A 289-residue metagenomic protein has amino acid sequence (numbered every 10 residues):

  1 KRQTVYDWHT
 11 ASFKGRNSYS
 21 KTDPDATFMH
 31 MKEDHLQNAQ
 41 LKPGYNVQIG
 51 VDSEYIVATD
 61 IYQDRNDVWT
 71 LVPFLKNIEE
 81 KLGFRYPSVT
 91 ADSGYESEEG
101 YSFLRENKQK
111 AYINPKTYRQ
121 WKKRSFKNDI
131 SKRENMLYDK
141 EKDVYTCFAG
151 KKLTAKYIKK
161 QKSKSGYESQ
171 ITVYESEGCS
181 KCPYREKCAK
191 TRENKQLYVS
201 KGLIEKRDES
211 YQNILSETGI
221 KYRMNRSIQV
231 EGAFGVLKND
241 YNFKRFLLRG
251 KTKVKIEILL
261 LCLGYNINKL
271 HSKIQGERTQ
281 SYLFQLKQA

Functional and structural regions predicted by a protein language model:
K1-A289: Anion-binding and metal-coordination hotspots
